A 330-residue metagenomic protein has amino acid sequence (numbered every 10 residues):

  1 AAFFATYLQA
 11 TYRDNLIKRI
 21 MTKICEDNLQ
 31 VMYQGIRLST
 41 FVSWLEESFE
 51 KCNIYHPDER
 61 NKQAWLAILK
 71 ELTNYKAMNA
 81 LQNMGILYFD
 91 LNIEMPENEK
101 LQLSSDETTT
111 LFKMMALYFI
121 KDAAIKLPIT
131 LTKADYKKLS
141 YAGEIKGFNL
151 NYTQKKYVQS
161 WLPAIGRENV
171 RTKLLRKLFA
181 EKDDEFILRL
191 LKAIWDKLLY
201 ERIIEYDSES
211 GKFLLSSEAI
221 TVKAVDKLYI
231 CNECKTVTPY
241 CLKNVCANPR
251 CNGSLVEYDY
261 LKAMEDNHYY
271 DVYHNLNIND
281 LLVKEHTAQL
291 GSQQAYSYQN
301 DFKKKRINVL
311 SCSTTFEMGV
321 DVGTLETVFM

Functional and structural regions predicted by a protein language model:
A1-Q299, K303: Helicase motor interdomain insertion/brace
A67, L72, C312-M318: Ser/Thr-glycine-rich phosphate-binding loops at phosphate-binding pockets of nucleotides, nucleotide cofactors
R306-V309: Loop/turn-to-beta-strand initiation segments
S311-C312, M330: Short beta-strand scaffold positions
E317-M330: A short beta-strand element within the Helicase C-terminal
